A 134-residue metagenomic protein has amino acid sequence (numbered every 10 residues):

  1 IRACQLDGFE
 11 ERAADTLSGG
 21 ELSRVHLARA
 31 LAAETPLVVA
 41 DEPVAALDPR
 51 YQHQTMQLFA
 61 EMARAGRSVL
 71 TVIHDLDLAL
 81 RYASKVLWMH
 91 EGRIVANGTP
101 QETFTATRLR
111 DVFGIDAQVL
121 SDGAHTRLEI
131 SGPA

Functional and structural regions predicted by a protein language model:
I1-F9: Conserved ABC ATPase "signature" region
A13-L17, E21: Conserved ABC ATPase signature
E34: Conserved catalytic motifs of ABC-family nucleotide-binding domains
V38-E42: Catalytic Walker B motif of ABC-type/P-loop ATPase nucleotide-binding domains
A79-R81: A short, surface-exposed alpha-helical micro-motif characterized by mixed small hydrophobic and charged/polar residues
R110-A134: ABC ATPase nucleotide-binding domains
